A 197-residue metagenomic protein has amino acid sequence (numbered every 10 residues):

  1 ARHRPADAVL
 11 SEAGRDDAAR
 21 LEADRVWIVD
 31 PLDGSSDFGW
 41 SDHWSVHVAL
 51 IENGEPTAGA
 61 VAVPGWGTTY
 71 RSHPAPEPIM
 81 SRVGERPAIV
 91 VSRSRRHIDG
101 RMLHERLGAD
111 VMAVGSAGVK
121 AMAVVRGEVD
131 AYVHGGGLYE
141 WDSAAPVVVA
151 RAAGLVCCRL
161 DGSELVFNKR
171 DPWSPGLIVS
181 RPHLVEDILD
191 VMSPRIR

Functional and structural regions predicted by a protein language model:
A1-L32, M102-E105, V156, H183 (+1 more regions): N-terminal subdomain of lithium-sensitive/metallo-dependent phosphomonoesterases centered on the IMPase/IPPase/PAP
D7, R25-V26, T57, P87 (+1 more regions): Conserved acidic residues
L10-E12, A49, N168: Solvent-exposed beta-strand sheet faces enriched in polar/charged residues
E12, D30-D33, D37, K120 (+2 more regions): Acidic active-site catalytic centers that drive phospho-/nucleotidyl reactions and related ester hydrolyses
L21-P74: DPxDG-like acidic metal-binding loop motif
L32, I51-E55, P64-W66, P74-E77 (+4 more regions): Short loop segments at secondary-structure junctions
V83-R197: An extended, acidic
